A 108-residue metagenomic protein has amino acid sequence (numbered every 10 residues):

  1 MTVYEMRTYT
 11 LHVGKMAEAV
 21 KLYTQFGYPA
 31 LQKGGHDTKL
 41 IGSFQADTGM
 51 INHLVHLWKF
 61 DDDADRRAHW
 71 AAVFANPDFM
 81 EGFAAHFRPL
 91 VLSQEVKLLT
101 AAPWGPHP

Functional and structural regions predicted by a protein language model:
M1-E81, A85-P108: Short S/T/G/P-rich N-terminal loop/turn motif that feeds into the first structured element of a domain
